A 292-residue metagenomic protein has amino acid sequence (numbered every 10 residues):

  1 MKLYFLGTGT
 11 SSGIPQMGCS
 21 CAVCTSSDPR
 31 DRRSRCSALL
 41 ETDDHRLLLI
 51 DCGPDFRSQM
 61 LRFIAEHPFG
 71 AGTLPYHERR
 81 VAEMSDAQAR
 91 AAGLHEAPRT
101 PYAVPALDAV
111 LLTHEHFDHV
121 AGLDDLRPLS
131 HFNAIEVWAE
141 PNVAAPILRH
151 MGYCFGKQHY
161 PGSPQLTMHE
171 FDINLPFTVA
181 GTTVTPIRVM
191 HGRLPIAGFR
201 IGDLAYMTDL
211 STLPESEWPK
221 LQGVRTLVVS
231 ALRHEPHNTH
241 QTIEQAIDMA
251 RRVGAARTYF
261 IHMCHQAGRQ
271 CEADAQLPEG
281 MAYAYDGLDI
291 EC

Functional and structural regions predicted by a protein language model:
M1-M207, E272-C292: Binuclear metal-dependent hydrolase catalytic cores
P29-D31, L210, P236-H240: A conditional alpha-helix N-cap/helix-loop micro-motif detector
N174, P214-C292: Binuclear metal-ion centers of metallo-dependent hydrolases, dominated by the metallo-beta-lactamase
P186-I187, M207-D209, V229-S230, I261: Thr-Gly-centered strand-to-loop micro-motif
